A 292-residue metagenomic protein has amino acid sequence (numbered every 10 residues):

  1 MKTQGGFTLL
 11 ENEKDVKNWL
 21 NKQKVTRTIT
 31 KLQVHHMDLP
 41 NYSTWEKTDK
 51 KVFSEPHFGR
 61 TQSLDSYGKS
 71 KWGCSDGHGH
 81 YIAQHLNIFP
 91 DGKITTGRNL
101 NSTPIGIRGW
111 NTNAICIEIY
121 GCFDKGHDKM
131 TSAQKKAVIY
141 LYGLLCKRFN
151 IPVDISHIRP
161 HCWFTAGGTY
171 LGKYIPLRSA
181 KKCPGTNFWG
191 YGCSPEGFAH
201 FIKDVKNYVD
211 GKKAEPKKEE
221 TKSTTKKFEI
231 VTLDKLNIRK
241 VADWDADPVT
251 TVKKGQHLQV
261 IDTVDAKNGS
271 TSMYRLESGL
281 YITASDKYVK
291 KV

Functional and structural regions predicted by a protein language model:
M1-T44, P90-K93, N99-L100, N111-I115 (+1 more regions): Basic/polar, cationic surfaces and motifs that engage anionic cell-wall and phosphate/carboxylate ligands
Q23-N101, H157, A166, V260-T263: Secreted/periplasmic proteins that engage bacterial cell-wall peptidoglycan
T28-T30, I82-Q84, P90, N113 (+4 more regions): Residues that flank catalytic or metal-binding motifs in active/ligand-binding sites
H78, G109-N111: A generic structural micro-feature
T103-I107: Glycine-rich phosphate/pyrophosphate-binding beta-alpha loops
P216-N237, T251-K254, G269, K290-V292: SH3-family beta-barrel domains
A242-D247: Short alpha-helix capping/helix-loop boundary micro-motifs
T250-K291: SH3/SH3-like beta-barrel superfamily modules
